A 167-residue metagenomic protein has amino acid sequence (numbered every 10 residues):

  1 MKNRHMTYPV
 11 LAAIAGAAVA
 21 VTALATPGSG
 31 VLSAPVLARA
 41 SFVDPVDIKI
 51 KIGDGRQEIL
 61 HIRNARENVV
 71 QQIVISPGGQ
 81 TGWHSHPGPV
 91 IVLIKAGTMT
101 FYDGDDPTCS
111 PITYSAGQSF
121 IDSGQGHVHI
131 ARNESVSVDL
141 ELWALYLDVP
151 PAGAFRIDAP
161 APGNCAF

Functional and structural regions predicted by a protein language model:
K2-R4, Y8, V21-E67, P111-T113 (+1 more regions): A short, N-terminal "cap"/entry segment at the start of jelly-roll beta-barrel domains of the cupin/DSBH fold
A12-V19: Hydrophobic membrane-insertion alpha-helices, especially the h-region of bacterial N-terminal signal peptides
I62-P87: Short, surface-exposed binding/anchoring microloops in extracellular/periplasmic proteins
R63-A65, S85, L93, I112-T113 (+1 more regions): Extracellular/periplasmic catalytic domains that process cell-envelope and extracellular macromolecules
A65, I75, G104-G126: Short acidic-glycine-tyrosine-enriched beta hairpin
V70-Q72, I91, P111, S119-I121 (+1 more regions): Conserved hydrophobic/aromatic beta-strand scaffold that supports enzyme active sites
H86-P107, A116-Q118: Glycine- and acidic-residue-biased ligand/ion/polar-headgroup-sensing regions
Y114-S115, G124-G153: Ligand-binding loop in jelly-roll beta-barrel domains
